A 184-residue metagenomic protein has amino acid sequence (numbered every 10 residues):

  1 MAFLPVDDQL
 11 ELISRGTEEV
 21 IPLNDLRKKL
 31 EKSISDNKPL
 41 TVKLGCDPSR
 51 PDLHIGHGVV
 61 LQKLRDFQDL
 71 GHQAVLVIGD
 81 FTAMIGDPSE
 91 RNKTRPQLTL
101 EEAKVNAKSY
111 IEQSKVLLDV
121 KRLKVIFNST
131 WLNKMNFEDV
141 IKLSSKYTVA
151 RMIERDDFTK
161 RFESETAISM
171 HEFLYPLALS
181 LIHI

Functional and structural regions predicted by a protein language model:
M1-H183: NTP-dependent nucleotidyl-transfer catalytic core
